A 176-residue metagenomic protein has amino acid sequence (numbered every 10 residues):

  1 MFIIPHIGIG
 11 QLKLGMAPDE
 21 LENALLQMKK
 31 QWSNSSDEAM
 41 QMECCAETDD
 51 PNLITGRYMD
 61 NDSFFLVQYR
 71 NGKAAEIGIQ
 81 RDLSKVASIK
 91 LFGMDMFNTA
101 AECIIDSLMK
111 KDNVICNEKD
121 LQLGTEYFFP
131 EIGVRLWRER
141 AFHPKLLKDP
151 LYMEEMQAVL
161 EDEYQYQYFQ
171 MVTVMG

Functional and structural regions predicted by a protein language model:
M1-D49, E76-G176: Non-cytosolic coordination micro-motifs
E47-R70: Hydrophobic/aromatic-rich structural module bridging two neighboring secondary-structure elements via a short loop
K73: Polyanion/phosphate-binding surface patch
